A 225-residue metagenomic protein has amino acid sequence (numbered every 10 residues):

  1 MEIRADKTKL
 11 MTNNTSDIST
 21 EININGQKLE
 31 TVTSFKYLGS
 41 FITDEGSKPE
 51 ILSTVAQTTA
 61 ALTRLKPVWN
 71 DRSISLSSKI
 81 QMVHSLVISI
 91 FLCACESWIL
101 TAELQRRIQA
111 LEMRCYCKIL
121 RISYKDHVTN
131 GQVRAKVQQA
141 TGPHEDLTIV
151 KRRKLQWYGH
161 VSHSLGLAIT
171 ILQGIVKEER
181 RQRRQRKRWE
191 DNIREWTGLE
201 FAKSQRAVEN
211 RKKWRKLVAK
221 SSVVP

Functional and structural regions predicted by a protein language model:
M1-P225: Short linear motifs embedded in intrinsically disordered, charge-biased segments
